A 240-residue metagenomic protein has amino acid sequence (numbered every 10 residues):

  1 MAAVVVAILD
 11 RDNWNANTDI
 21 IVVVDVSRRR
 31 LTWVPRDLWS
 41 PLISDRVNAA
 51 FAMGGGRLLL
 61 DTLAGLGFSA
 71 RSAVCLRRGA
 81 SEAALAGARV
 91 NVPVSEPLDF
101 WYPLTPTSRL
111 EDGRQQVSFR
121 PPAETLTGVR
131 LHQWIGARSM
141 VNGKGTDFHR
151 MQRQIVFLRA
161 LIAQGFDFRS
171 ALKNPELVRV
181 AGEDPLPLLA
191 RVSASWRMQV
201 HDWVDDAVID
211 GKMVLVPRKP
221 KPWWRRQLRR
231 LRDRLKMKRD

Functional and structural regions predicted by a protein language model:
M1-D240: Non-catalytic, solvent-exposed segments at the cell envelope interface
